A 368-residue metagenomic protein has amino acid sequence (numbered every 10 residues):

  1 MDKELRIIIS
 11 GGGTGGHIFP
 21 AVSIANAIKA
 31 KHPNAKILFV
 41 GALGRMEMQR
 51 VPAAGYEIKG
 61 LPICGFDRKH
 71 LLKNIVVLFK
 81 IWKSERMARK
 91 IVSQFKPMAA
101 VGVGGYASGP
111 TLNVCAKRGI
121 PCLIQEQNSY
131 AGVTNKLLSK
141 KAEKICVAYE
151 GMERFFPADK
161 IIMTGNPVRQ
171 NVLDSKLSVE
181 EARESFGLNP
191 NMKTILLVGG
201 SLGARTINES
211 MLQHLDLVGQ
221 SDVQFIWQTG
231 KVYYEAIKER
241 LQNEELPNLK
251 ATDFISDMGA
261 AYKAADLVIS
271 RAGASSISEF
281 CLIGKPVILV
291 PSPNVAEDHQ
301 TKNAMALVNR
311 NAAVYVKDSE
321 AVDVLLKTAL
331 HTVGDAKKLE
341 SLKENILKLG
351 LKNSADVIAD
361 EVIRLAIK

Functional and structural regions predicted by a protein language model:
E4-G12, K31-K80, E85, K231-Y233 (+1 more regions): Conserved nucleotide-sugar phosphate-binding/catalytic loop shared by glycosyltransferases and other
R45, R50, A54, L177-E184 (+4 more regions): Donor-nucleotide binding loops and adjacent catalytic segments primarily of GT-B fold Leloir glycosyltransferases
Y56, I120-P121, D266-L267, G284-S292 (+1 more regions): Structural loop-to-beta junction motif characteristic of Rossmann-like glycosyltransferase folds
E57, A116-E180, L188: Active-site-proximal region of nucleotide-activated glycan assembly enzymes, centered on histidine/acidic-rich loops
M87-V101, S108-L123, K136-K144: Glycosyltransferases and closely related glycan-assembly transferases that use nucleotide-activated donors
P97-A99, K263-I277, K285-P286: Acidic donor-binding loop of glycosyltransferase active sites
E184, K338-K352: A short, well-ordered alpha-helix in the C-terminal region of glycosyltransferases
K352-K368: C-terminal alpha-helical cap of glycosyltransferases
